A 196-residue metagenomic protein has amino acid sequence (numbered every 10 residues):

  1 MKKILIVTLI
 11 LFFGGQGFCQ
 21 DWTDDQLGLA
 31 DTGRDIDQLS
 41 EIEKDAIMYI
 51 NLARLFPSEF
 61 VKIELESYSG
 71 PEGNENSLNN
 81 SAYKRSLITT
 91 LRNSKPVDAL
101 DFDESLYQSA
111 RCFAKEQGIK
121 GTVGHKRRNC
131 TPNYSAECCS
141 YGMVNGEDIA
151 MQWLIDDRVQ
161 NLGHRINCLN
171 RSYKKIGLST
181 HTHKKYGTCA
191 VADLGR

Functional and structural regions predicted by a protein language model:
I4-F13: Sec-dependent N-terminal signal peptides
F13-G14, S172: Single-residue recognition of alpha-helix boundary sites
G17-D21: Boundary at the C-terminal end of the N-terminal hydrophobic targeting segment
D24-Q26: Proline-directed, serine/threonine-rich intrinsically disordered cytosolic regions
L29-G33: Non-catalytic, alpha-helical, charged scaffold/linker segments that couple or flank catalytic or architectural cores
I36-P132, R165: Short, well-ordered surface patches within globular domains
Y107-R196: A well-ordered secondary-structure block
